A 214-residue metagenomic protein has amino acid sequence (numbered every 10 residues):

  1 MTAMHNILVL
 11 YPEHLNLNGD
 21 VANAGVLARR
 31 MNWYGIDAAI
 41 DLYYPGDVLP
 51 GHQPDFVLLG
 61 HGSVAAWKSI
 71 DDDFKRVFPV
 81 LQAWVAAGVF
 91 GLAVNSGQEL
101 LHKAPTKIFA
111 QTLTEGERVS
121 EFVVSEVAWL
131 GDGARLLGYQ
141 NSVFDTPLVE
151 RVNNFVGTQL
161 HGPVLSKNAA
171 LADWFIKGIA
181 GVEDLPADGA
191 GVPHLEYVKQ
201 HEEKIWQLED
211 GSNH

Functional and structural regions predicted by a protein language model:
M1-A83, D173-H214: N-terminal beta1-alpha1 cap of cysteine-dependent amidohydrolase-like domains
H14-L17, V64-A66, D145-L148, P163-K167: Short, acidic Gly/Pro/Ser/Thr-rich loop/turn segments
L49-Q53, L101-H102, L148-E150: Short loop/helix-cap segments at secondary-structure boundaries that form the rim of catalytic
F56-G60, L92, G157-Q159: Structural motif
G62-A128: Cysteine-nucleophile active-site neighborhood
A104-G162: Pocket-forming structural segment of enzyme catalytic cores
A169-L171: Short conserved micro-motifs at the rims of enzyme active sites and ligand-binding pockets
